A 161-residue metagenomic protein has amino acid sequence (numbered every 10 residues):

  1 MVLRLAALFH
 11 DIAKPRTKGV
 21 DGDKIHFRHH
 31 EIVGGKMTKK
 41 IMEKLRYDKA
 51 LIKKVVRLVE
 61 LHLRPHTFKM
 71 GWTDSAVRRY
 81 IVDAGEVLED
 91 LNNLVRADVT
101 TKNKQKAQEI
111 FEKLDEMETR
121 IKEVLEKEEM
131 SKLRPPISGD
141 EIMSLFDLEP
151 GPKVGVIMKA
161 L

Functional and structural regions predicted by a protein language model:
M1-Q105: Divalent metal-dependent catalytic cores for phosphoryl transfer on phosphate-bearing substrates
K40, K44, T101-L161: Charged substrate- and nucleic-acid-binding regions of tRNA-handling and nucleotidyl-transfer enzymes, centered on
